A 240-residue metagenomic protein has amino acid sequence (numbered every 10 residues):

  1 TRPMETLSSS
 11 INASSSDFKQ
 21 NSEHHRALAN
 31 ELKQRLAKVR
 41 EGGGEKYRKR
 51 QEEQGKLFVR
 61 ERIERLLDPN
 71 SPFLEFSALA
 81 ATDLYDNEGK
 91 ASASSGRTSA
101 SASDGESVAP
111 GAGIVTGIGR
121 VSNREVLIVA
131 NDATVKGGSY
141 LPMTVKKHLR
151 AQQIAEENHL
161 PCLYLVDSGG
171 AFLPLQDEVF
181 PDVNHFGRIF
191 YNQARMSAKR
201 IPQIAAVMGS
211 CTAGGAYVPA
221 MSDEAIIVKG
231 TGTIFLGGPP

Functional and structural regions predicted by a protein language model:
M4-A93, D104-S122: N-terminal amphipathic, basic-rich helices that act as targeting or association modules
F18, G55-F58, I128, D167 (+1 more regions): Residue-level signature of catalytic and energy-coupling elements of molecular machines, predominantly ATP/GTP-dependent
G105-Q153, N158: Glycine-rich active-site/cofactor-binding loop and its immediate structural neighborhood
A112-T116, E125, L160-P161, Q193 (+2 more regions): Short glycine-rich loop/turn motifs
A130-N131, E157-L175: Short, glycine-/small-residue-enriched flexible loop/hinge segments at domain edges that mediate gating
V166-P240: Conserved catalytic cores of soluble enzyme domains, especially glycine-rich substrate-binding beta-alpha loops
